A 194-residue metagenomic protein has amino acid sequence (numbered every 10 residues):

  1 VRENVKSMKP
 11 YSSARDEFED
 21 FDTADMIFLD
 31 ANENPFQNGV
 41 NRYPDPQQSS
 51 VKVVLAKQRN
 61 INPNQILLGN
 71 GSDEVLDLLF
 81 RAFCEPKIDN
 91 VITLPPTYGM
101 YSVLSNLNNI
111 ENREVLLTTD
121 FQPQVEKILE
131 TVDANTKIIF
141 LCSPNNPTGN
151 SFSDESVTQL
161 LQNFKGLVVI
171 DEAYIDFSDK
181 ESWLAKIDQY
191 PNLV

Functional and structural regions predicted by a protein language model:
V1-K57: N-terminal "arm"/small-domain region of PLP-dependent enzymes with the aminotransferase-like
D30-A31, N112-V115, I138-P144, V168-E172: Short beta-strands and strand-loop turn motifs
N32-P35, S72-D73, Y98, S143-P147 (+1 more regions): Short glycine-rich anion-binding loops that position phosphate/pyrophosphate groups of nucleotides and phosphorylated
K52-N90, N108: Phosphate-binding glycine-rich loop
E85-L141: PLP-dependent aminotransferase-like
N106, V125-A134, P147-V194: Active-site pre-lysine segment of PLP-dependent enzymes
